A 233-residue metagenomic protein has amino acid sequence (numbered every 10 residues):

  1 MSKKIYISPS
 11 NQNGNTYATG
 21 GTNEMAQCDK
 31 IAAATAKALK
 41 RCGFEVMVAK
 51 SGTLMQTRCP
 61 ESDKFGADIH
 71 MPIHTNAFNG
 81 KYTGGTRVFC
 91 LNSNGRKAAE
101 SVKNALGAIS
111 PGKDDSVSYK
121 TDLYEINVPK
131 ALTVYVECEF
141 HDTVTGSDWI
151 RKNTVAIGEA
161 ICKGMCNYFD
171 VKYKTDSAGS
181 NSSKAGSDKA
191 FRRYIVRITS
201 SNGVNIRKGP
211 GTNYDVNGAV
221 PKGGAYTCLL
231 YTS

Functional and structural regions predicted by a protein language model:
K3, E24, R58, R193 (+2 more regions): Basic side chains
K3-Y6, N13-T16, T22-S180: Active-site-proximal helix/loop segments of hydrolytic enzymes
N11, K50, T121-L123, N202 (+1 more regions): Short, well-ordered turn and helix-capping elements at secondary-structure junctions
G179-N205, A219-V220: SH3-family beta-barrel domains
K208-K222: SH3/SH3-like (including bacterial SH3b) beta-barrel domains that bind proline-rich motifs or cell-wall ligands
Y231-T232: Conserved small/polar residues in nucleotide/adenosyl-binding loops
